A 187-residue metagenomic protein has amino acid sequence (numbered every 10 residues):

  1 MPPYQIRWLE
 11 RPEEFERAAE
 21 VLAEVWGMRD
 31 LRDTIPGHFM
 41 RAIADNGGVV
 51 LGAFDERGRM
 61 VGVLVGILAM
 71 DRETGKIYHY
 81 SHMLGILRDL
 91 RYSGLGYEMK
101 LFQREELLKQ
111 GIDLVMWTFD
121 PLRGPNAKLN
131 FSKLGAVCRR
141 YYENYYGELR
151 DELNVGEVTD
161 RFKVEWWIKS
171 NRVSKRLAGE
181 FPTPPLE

Functional and structural regions predicted by a protein language model:
M1, R11-E24, V173-E187: A short, well-structured alpha-helix characteristic of acyl/acetyltransferase catalytic modules
Y4-R88, E106, D120, Y142: A conserved beta-strand-loop-helix scaffold within acyl/acetyltransferase catalytic domains
Y92-L107, N126: Conserved acetyl-CoA-binding loop-helix of GNAT-fold acetyltransferases
L107-D120, N130: Conserved GNAT acetyl-CoA-binding A-motif
T118, K128, S132-N154: Conserved catalytic-core motifs of GNAT/GCN5-like acyltransferases
N144-L177: C-terminal "cap" of GNAT-fold acetyltransferases
